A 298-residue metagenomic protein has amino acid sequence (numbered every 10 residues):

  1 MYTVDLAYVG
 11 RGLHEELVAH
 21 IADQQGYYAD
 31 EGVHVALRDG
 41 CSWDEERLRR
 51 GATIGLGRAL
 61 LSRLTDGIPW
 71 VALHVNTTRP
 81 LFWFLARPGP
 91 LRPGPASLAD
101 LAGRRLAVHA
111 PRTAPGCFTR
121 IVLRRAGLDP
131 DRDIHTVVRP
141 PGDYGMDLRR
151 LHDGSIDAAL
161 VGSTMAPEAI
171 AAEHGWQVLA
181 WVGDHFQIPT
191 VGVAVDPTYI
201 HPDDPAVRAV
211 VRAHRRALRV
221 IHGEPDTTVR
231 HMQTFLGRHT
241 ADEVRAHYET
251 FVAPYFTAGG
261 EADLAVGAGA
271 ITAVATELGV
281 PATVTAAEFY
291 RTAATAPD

Functional and structural regions predicted by a protein language model:
Y2-D131, H135-V138, D147, D157-S163 (+2 more regions): Short, glycine-/small- and polar/acidic-enriched structural segments that line small-molecule recognition paths
G10, G183, A262-D263: Short Gly/Pro-enriched turn/cap motifs at secondary-structure boundaries
A59, M146-T234: Pocket-lining segment of extracytoplasmic ligand-binding domains
D203-V280: Secondary-structure end/capping motifs
I271-D298: Conserved C-terminal helix/tail region of periplasmic/extracytoplasmic solute-binding proteins
